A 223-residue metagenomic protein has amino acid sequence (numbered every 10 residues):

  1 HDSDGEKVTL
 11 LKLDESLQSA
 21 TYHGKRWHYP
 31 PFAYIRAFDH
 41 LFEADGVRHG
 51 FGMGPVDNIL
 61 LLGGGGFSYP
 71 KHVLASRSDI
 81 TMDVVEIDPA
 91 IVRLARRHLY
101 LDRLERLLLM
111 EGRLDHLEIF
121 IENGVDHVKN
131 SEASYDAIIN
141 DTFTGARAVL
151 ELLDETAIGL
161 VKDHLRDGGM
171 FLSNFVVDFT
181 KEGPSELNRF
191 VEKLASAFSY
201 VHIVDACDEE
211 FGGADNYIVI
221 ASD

Functional and structural regions predicted by a protein language model:
H1-L10: N-terminal auxiliary segments of SAM/dcSAM-dependent transferases
L11-L17: Secondary-structure transition/turn motif
Q18-Y22: Short small-residue beta-strand/loop micro-motif enriched in glycine and branched aliphatics
H23-W27: Extended, hydrophilic extramembrane loops/domains of integral membrane proteins
Y29-L172, T180-L187, A195-A197, G212: The AdoMet/dcAdoMet-binding core of the Class I SAM-like
S185-D223: Class I S-adenosyl-L-methionine
